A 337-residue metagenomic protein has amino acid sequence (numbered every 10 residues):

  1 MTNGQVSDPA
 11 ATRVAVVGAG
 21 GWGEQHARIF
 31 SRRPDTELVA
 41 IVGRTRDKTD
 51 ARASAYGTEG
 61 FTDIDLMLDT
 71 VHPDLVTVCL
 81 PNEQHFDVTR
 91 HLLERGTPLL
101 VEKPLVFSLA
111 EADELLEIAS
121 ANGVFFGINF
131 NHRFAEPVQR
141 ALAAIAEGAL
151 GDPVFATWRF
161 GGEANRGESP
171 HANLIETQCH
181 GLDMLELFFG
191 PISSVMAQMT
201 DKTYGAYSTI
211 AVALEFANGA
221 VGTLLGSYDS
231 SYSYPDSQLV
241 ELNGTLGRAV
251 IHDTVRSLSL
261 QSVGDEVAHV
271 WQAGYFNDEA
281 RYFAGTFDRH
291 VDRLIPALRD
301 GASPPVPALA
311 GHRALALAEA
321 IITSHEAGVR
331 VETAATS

Functional and structural regions predicted by a protein language model:
M1-D8, L66, L75-V78, D113 (+2 more regions): C-terminal helix-rich "cap/oligomerization" subdomain common to oxidoreductases
M1-Y56: N-terminal Rossmann-like dinucleotide-binding module
T58-I64: Conserved SAM-binding strand-loop segment of SAM-dependent methyltransferases
T70, L75, P81-F130: Beta-strand-loop-alpha-helix segment that lines the small-molecule cofactor/substrate pocket of alpha/beta enzymes
V106-N165: A contiguous active-site-proximal alpha/beta segment in oxidoreductase catalytic domains
N131, L239-L309, V331, S337: C-terminal glycine/acidic-rich active-site capping loop/insertion
F134-F155, I175-T200, A213-A220, S324: Oxidoreductase and adenylate-handling cofactor-binding alpha/beta cores
L182-R256, D288-D300: Contiguous beta-strand/loop segments that form the cofactor/metal-binding neighborhood of enzyme cores
